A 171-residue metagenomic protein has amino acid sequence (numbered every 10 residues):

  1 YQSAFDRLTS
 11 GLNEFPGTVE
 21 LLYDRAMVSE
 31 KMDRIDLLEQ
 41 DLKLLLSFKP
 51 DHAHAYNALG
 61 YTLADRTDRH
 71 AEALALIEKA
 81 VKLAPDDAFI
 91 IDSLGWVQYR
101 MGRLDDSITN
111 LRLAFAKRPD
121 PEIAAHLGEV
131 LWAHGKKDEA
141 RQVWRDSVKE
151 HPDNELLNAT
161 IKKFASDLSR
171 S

Functional and structural regions predicted by a protein language model:
Y1, T18, H52, D87 (+2 more regions): Residue-level recognition of tetratricopeptide repeat
Y1-S10, M32-L44, T67-K79, M101-L113 (+1 more regions): Structural signature of tandem alpha-helical TPR/SEL1-like repeats, specifically the intra-repeat loop/turn
E14-F15, F48, L83, A116-K117 (+1 more regions): Structural marker of alpha-solenoid helical repeat scaffolds
L21, A55, I90, I123-A124 (+1 more regions): TPR alpha-solenoid repeat register
M27, Y61-T62, W96, E129 (+1 more regions): Residue-level recognition of tetratricopeptide repeat
K31, D65-R66, R100, A133-H134 (+1 more regions): Register position in tetratricopeptide repeats
G60, A114: Bacterial c-di-GMP phosphodiesterase catalytic domain signature
